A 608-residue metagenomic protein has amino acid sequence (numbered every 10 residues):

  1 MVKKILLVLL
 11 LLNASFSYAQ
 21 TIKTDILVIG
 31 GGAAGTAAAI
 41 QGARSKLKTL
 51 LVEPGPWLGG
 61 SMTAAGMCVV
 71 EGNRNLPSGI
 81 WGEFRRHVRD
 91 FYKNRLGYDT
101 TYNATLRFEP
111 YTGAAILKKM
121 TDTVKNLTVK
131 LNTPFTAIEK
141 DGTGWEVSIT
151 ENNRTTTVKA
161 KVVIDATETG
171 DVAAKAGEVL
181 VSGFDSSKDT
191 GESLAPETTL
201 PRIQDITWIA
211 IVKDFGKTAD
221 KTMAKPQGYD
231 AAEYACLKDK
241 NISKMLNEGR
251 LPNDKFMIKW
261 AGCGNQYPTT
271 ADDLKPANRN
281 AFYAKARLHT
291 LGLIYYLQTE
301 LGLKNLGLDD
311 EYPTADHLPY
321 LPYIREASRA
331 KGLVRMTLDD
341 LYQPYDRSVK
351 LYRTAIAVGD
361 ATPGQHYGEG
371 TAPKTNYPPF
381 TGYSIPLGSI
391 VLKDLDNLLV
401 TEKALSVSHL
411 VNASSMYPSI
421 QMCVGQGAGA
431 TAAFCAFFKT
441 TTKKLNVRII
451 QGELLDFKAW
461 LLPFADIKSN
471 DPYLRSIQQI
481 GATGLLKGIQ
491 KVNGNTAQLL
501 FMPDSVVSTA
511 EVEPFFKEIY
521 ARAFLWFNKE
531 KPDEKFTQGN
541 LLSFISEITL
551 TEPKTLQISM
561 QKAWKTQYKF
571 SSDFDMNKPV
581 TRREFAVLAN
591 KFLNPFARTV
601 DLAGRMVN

Functional and structural regions predicted by a protein language model:
K4-A14: Sec-dependent N-terminal signal peptides
S15-A19: Sec/Tat signal peptide C-region and signal peptidase I cleavage site
T21-G32: Beta1/beta-strand and adjacent pyrophosphate-binding region of the FAD-binding site in flavoprotein oxidoreductases
G35: N-terminal Rossmann-fold NAD(P) dinucleotide-binding loop
Q41, L47-K48, E53-A137, D141 (+2 more regions): Conserved N-terminal/central alpha/beta ligand/cofactor-binding core
E139-T157: Conserved beta-strand-loop-beta-strand element in the redox core of flavoprotein oxidoreductases
E151-V162, A166-E453, L588: Flavin (FAD/FMN)-binding glycine-rich loop and adjacent Rossmann-like elements that form
A482-N608: Terminal recognition/anchoring or ligand-binding modules at protein termini
